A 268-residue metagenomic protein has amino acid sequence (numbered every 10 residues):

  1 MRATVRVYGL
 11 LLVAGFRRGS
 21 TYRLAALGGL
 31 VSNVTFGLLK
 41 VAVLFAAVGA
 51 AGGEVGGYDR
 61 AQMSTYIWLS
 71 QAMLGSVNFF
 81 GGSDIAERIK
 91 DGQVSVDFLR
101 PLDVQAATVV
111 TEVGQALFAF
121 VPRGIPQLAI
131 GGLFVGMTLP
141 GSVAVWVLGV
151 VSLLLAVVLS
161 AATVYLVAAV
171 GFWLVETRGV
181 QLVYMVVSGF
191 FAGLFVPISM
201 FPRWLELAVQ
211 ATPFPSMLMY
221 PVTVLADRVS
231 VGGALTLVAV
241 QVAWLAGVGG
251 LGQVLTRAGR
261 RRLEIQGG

Functional and structural regions predicted by a protein language model:
M1-G268: Hydrophobic transmembrane alpha-helices and immediately adjacent juxtamembrane helices of multi-pass inner-membrane
